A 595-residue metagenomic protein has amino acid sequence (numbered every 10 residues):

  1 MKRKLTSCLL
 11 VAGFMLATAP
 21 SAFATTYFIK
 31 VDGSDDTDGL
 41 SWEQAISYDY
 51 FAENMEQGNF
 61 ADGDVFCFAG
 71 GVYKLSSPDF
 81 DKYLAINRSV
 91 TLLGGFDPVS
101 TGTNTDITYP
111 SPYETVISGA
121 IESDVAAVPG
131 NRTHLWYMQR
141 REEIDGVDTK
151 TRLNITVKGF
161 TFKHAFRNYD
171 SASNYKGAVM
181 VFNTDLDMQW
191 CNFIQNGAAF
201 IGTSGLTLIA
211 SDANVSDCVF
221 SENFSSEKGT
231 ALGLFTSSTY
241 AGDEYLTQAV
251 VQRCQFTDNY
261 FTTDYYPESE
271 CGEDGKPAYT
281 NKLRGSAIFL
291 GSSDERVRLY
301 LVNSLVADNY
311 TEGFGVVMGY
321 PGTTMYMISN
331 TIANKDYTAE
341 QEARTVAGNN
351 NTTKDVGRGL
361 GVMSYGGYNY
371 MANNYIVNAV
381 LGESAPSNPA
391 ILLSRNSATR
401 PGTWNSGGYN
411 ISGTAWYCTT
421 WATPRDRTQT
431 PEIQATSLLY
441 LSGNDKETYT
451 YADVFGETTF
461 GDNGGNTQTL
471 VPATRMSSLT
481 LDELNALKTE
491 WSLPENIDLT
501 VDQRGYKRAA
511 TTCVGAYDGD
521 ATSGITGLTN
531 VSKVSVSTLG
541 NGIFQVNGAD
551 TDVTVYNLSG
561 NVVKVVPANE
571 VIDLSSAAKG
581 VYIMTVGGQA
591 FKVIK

Functional and structural regions predicted by a protein language model:
L10-T18: Bacterial N-terminal signal peptides
V31-A69, K74, V563-V566: Acidic Gly/Asp/Thr-rich repetitive segments characteristic of extracellular carbohydrate-active and adhesion proteins
D32-T37, G71-K74, G95-T103, I121-S123 (+8 more regions): Acidic glycine-/aspartate-rich tracts in secreted/extracellular proteins
V65, A69-G70, S76-S89, T105-T108 (+8 more regions): Predominantly extracellular beta-rich ligand-binding scaffolds that present long acidic/polar faces for carbohydrate
V90-D170: Right-handed parallel beta-helix/beta-spiral solenoid domain characteristic of secreted/periplasmic
E143-C271, Y279: Right-handed parallel beta-helix
T467-G524: Surface beta-loop-beta hairpin patches that serve as ligand-binding interfaces in beta-rich domains
T526-K595: C-terminal outer-membrane/trafficking sorting elements
